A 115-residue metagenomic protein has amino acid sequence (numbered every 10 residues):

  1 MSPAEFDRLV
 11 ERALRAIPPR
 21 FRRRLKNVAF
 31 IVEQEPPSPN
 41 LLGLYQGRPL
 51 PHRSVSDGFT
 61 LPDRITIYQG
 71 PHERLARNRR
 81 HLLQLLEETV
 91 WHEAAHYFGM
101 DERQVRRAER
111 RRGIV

Functional and structural regions predicted by a protein language model:
S2, F21, N27-V32, E102-R103 (+2 more regions): Beta-sandwich/jellyroll recognition modules and their flexible linkers
S2-A16: Charged, well-structured alpha/beta interaction segments
L14-T66, R80: Auxiliary, metal-adjacent structural segments of Zn-dependent hydrolase domains
Q46-E87, Y97-V115: Active-site scaffold of zinc-dependent metalloenzymes
E93: Walker B catalytic acidic pair
